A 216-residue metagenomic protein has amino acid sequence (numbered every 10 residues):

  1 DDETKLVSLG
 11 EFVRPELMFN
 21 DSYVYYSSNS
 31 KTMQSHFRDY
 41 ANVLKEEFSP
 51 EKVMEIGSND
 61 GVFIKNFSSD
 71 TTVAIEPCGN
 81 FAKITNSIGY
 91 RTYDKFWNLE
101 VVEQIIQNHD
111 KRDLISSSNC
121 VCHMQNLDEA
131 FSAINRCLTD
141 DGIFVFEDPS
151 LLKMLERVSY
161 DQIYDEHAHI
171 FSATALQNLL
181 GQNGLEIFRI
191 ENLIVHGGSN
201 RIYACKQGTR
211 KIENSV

Functional and structural regions predicted by a protein language model:
T4, C120: Hydrophobic adenine-recognition pocket in adenosine-nucleotide-binding enzymes
K5-I84, Y93-K95, S159, Y164: Extended interfacial segments that mediate partner engagement and assembly in macromolecular machines
I88-Q104: Conserved SAM-binding strand-loop segment of SAM-dependent methyltransferases
D113-S117: A conserved beta-strand element that flanks and buttresses the S-adenosyl-L-methionine
D128-I143: A short glycine-rich, Lys/Arg-flanked "PGG" loop and its adjoining helix->strand segment in the class I
F146-H169, A173-A175, L180: Short, glycine-/aromatic-enriched active-site segment of Class I SAM-dependent methyltransferases
L185-H196: Conserved S-adenosyl-L-methionine
H196-V216: Flexible, glycine-/basic-rich loop-and-beta segments that form/coincide with the SAM-dependent methyltransferase
